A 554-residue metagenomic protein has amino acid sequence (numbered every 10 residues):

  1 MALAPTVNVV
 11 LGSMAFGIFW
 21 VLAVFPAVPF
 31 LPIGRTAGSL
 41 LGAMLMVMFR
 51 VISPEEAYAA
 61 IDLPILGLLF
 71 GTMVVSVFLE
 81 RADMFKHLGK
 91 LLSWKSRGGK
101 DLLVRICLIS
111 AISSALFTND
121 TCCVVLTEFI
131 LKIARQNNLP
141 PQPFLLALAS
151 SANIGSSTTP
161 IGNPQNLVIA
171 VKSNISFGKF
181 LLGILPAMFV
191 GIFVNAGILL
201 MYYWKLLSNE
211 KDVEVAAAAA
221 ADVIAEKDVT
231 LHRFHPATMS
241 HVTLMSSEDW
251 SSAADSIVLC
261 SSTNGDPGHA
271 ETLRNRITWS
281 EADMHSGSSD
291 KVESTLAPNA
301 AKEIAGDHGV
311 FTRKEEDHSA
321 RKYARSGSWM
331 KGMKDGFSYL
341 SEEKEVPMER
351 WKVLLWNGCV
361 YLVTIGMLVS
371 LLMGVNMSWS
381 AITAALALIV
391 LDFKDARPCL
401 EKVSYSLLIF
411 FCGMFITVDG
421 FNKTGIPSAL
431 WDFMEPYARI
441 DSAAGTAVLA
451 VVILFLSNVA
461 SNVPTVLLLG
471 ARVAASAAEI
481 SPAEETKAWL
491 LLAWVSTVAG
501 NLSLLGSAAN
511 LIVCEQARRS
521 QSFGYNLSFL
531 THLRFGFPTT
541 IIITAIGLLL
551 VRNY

Functional and structural regions predicted by a protein language model:
M1-V10, F30-I33, E55-I65, F177-A187 (+5 more regions): Interfacial loop-to-helix junctions that mark the boundaries of transmembrane helices in multi-pass membrane
N8-L22, P29-R50, L63-V74, V125 (+3 more regions): Hydrophobic mid-bilayer segments of alpha-helices in multi-pass membrane transport proteins, especially secondary
V9, S13, G17, A37-L41 (+12 more regions): Hydrophobic alpha-helical transmembrane segments
A15, L139-Q142, L146, T158-T159 (+2 more regions): Juxtamembrane and boundary regions of transmembrane helices in multi-pass small-molecule transporters and channels
I52-S53, T158-P160, P164, M367-S370 (+2 more regions): Hydrophobic alpha-helical transmembrane segments in multi-pass integral membrane proteins
E55-P141, V403-S481, E485: Membrane-embedded alpha-helical segments and adjacent helix-loop junctions characteristic of multi-pass solute
S76-V77, R97, I109-N119, S150-T159 (+3 more regions): Helix-loop-helix module between adjacent transmembrane segments
L88, T121-K132, L145, T159-S173 (+6 more regions): Re-entrant/interfacial helical elements at transmembrane boundaries that shape and gate the permeation pathway
